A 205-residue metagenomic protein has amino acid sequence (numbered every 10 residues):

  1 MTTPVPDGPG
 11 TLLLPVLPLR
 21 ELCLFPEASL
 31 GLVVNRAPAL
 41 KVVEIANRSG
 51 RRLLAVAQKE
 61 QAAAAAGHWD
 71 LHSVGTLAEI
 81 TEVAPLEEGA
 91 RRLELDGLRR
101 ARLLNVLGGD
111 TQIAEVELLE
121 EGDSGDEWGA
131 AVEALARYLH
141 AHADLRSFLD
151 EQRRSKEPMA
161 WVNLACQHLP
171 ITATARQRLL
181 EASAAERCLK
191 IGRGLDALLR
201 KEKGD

Functional and structural regions predicted by a protein language model:
M1-D205: N-terminal low-complexity, acidic/polar interaction/targeting segments
